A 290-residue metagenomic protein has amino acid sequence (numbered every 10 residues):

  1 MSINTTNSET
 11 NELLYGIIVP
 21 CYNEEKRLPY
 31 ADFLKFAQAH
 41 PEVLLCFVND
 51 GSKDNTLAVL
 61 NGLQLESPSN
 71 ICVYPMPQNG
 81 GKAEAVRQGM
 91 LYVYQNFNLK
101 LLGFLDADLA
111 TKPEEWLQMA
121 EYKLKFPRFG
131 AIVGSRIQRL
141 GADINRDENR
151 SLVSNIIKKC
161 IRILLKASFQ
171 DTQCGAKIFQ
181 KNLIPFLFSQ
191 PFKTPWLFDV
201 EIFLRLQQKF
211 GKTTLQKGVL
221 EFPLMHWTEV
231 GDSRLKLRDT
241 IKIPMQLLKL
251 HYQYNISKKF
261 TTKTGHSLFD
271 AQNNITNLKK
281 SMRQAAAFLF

Functional and structural regions predicted by a protein language model:
M1-Y15, Q190-F290: Hydrophobic helical membrane-anchoring modules
V19, E42-S52, Y74-M76: Short beta-strand/loop segment that forms part of the nucleotide-sugar
N23-Q38: Short, well-formed alpha-helical segments that are part of the catalytic scaffolds of diverse glycosyltransferases
K26-Y30, D54-L63: Acidic helix N-cap motif at the loop->helix transition within catalytic regions of sugar-transfer enzymes
N49-A58, L109: A conserved acidic beta->alpha catalytic loop
M76-Y92, L101, P113-F192, W196 (+1 more regions): Acceptor/aglycone-binding surface of glycosyltransferases and processive sugar-polymer synthases
N98-A110: Short beta-strand-to-loop acidic/aromatic patch adjacent to the donor-nucleotide binding site
